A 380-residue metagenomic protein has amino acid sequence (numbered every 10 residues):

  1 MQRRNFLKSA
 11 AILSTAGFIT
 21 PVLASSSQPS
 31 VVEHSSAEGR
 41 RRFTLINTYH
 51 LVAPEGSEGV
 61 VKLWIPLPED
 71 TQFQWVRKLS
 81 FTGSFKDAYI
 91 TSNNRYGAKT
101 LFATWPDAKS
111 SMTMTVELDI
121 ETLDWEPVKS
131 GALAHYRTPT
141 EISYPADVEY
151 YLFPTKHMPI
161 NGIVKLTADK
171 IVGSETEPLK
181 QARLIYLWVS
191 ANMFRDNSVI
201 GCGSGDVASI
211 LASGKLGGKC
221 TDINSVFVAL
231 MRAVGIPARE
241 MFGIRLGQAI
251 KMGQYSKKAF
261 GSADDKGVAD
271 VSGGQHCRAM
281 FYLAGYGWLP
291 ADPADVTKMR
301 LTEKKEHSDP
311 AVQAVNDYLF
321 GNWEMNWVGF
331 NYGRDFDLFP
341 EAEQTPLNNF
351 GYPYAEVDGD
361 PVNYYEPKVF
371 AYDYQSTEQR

Functional and structural regions predicted by a protein language model:
N5-S26: N-terminal export signals
S14, F18, T71, I120-D124 (+5 more regions): A generic secondary-structure signal for well-formed alpha-helical elements
S25-E126: Intrinsically disordered, low-complexity N-terminal segments that are enriched in acidic
N93, T115-R195, G201-A212: Acidic low-complexity segments
T104-P159, M325, A342-R380: Secretory-pathway-linked proteins and extracytosolic
S174, P178-A182, L187-C277, M299-T302: Active-site neighborhood of thiol-dependent amide/isopeptide-bond enzymes
K251-M252, S256-R380: Active-site rim recognition segments
